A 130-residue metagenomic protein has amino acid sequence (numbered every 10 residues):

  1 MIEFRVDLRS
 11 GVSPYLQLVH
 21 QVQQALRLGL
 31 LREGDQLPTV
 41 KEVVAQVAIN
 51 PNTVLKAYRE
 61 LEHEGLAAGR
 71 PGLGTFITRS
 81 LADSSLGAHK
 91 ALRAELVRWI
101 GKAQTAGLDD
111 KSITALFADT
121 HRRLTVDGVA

Functional and structural regions predicted by a protein language model:
M1-Q36, K90-A94, I100-A130: Extreme N-terminal segment that seeds HTH/winged-HTH DNA-binding domains in transcriptional regulators
V22, Y58-R59: Short, hydrophobic-biased segments on the C-terminal half of alpha helices that form "recognition helices"
Q36-L37, G69-I77, L81: Short, Lys/Arg-rich nucleic-acid/phosphate-binding segment
Q36-V47: A short alpha-helical element within helix-turn-helix/winged-helix DNA-binding domains across DNA-binding proteins
A45, E62-H63: Alpha-helical residues within the helix-turn-helix
